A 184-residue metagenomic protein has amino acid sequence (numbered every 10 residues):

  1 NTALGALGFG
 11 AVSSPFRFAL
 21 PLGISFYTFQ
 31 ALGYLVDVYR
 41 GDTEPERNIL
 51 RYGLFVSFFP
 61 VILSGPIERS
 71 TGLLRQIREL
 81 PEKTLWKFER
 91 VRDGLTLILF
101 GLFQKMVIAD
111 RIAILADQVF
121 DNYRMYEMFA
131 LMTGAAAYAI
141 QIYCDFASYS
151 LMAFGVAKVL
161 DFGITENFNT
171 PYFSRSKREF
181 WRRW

Functional and structural regions predicted by a protein language model:
N1-W184: Membrane-embedded transmembrane alpha-helical bundles that form the catalytic cores of multi-pass lipid-modifying
